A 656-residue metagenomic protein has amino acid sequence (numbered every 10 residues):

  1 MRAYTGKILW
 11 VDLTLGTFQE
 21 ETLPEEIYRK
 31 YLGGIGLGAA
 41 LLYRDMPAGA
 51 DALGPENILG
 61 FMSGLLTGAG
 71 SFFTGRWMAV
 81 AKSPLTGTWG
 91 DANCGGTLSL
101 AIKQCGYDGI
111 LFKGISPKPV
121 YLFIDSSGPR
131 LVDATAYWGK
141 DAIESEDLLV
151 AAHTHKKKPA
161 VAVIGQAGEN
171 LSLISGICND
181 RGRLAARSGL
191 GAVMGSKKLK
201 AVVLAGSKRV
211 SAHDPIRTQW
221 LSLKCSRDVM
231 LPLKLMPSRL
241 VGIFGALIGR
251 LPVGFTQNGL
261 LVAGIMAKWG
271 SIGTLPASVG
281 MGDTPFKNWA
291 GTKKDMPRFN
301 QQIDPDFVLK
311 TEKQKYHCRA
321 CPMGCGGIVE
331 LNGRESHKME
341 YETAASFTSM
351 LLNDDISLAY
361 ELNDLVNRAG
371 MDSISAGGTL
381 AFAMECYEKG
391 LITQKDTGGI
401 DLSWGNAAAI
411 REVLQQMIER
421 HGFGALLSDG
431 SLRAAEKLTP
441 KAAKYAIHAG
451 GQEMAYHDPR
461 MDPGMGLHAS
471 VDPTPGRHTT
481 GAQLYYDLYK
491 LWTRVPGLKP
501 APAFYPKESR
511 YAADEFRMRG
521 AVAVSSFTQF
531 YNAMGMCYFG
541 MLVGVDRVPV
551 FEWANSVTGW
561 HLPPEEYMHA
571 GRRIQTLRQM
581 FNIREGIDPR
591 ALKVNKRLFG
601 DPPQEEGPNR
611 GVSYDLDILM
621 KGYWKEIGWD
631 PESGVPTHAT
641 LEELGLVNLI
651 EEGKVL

Functional and structural regions predicted by a protein language model:
M1-N93, T97-L656: Intrinsically disordered, low-complexity segments enriched in small residues
